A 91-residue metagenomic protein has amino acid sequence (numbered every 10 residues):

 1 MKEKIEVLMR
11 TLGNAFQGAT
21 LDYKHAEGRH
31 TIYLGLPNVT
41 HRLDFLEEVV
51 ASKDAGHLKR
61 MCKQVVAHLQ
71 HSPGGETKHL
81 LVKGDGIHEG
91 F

Functional and structural regions predicted by a protein language model:
M1-D22, S52-F91: Negatively charged, low-complexity tracts enriched in Asp/Glu with abundant Ser/Thr
M9-L43: Amphipathic, interaction-prone secondary-structure segments
P37-F45, V49-A55: Acidic, low-complexity, intrinsically disordered interaction modules
